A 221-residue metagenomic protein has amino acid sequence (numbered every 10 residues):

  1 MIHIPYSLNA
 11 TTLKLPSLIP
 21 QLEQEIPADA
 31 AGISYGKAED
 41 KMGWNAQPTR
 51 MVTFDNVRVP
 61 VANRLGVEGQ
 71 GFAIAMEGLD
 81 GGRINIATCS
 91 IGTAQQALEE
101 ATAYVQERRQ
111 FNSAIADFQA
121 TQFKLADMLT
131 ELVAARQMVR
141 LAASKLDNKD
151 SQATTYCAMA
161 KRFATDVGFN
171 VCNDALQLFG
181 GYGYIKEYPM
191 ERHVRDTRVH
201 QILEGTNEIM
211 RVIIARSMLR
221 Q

Functional and structural regions predicted by a protein language model:
M1-E99, A103, S113, E208-V212 (+1 more regions): FAD-binding core of flavoproteins
M1-H3, R64, L176-F179, G183-Y184: Active-site beta-strand/loop segments that form the cofactor-binding cradle of oxidoreductase flavoproteins
V67-E68, D117, K149, K186: Residue-level signature of the cytosolic catalytic core of signaling kinases
M76-E77, V171, F179-Q221: Glycine-rich phosphate/cofactor-binding loops in nucleotide/flavin-utilizing enzymes
E77-N85, I115-F118, Q122, D150-K161: Active-site oxyanion-binding pockets that recognize sulfate/phosphate
T102, Q106-S113, L129-F163, L176-F179: C-terminal helix-coil-helix/basic helical segment that borders enzyme active sites and/or dimer interfaces and provides
V167-A175: Hydrophobic alpha-helical segments of membrane proteins
